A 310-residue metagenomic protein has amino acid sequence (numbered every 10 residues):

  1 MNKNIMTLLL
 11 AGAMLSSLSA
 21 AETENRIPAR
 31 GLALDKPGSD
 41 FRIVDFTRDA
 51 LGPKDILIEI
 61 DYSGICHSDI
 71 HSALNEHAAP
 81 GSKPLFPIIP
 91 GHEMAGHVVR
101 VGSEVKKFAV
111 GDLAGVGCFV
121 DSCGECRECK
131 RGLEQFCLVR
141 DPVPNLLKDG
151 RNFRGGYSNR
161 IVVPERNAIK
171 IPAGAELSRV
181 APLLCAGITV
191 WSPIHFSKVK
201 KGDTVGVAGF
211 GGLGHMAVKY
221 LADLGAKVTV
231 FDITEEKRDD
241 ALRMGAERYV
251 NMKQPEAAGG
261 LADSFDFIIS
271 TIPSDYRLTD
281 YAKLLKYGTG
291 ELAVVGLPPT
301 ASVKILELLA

Functional and structural regions predicted by a protein language model:
T7-S17: Bacterial N-terminal signal peptides
L15-A95, N159-V163: Short N-terminal strand-loop motif that marks the start of NAD(P)H/FAD-dependent oxidoreductase cofactor-binding domains
D49-S63, A78-K130, P172-A175: Glycine-rich beta-strand-centered segment in the early N-terminal region that forms part of a ligand/cofactor-binding
C118-I169: Cysteine-cluster motifs in flexible loop/terminal segments that predominantly coordinate metals
R166, A173-Q254: Mid-domain Rossmann-like dinucleotide-binding core that forms the NAD(H)/NADP(H) cofactor-binding site
G259-F267: A short acidic, Gly/Pro-enriched loop at the edge of an enzyme's catalytic core that lines a small-molecule cofactor
I272-A310: Glycine-rich phosphate-binding loop and adjacent beta-alpha segment of Rossmann(oid) nucleotide-cofactor-binding
